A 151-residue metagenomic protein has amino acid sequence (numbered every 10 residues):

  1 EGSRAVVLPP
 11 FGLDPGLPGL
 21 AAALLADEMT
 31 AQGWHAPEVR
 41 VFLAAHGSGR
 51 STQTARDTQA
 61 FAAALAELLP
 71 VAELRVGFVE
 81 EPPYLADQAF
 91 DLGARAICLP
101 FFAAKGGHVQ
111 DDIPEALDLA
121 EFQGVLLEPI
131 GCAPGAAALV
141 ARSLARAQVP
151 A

Functional and structural regions predicted by a protein language model:
E1-A151: Extended amphipathic ligand-handling, pore-lining, and cofactor/metal-binding catalytic surfaces
